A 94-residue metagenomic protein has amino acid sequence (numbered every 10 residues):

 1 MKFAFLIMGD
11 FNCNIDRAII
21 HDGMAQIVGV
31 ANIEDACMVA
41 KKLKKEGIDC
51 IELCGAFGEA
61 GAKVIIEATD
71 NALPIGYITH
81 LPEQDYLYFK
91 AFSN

Functional and structural regions predicted by a protein language model:
M1-F3, M8-D49, L53, E59 (+2 more regions): Alpha/beta enzyme core
E59-E83: Alpha-helix-loop-beta-strand connector modules within alpha/beta enzyme cores
